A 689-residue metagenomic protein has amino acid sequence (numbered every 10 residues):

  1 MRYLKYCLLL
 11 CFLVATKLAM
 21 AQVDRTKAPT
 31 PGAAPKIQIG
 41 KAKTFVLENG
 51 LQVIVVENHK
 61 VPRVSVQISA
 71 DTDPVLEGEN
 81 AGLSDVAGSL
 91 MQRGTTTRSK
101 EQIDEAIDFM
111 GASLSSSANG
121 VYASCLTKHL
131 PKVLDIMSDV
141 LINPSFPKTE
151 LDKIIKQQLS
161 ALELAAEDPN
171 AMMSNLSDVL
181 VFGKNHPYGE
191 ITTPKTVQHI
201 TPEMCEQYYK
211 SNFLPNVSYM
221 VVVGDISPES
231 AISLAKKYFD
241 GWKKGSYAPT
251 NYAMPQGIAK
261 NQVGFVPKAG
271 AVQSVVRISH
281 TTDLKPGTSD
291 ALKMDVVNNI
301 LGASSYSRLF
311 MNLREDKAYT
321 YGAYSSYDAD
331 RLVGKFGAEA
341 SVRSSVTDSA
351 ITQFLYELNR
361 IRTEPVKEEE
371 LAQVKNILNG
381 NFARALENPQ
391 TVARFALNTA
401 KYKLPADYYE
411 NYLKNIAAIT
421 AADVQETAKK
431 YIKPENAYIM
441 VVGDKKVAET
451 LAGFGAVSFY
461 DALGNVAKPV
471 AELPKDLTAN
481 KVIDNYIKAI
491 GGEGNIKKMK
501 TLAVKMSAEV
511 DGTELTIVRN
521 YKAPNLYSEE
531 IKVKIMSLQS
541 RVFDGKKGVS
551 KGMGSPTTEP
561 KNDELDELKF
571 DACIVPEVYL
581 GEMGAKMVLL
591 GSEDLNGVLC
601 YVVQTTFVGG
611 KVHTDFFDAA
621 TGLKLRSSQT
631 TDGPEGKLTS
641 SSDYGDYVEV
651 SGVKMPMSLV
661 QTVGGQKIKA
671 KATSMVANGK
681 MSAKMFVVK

Functional and structural regions predicted by a protein language model:
R2, Q22-T26, A165-P215, Y238 (+4 more regions): Scaffold signal of the M16-like zinc-metallopeptidase fold and its non-catalytic homologs
Q22-P35, Y219-V221, A372-L477: C-terminal regions of mature proteins
V23-G32, Y219-L284, G443, A452-V470: An aromatic/glycine/proline-enriched structural segment found at the starts of mature extracellular/organellar domains
S65-T127, E167, P187-I191, A303-Y319 (+1 more regions): M16/MPP (pitrilysin/insulinase) zinc-metallopeptidase core fold and M16-derived inactive scaffolds
G94-T97, C125-I155, K285, D328-A385 (+1 more regions): M16/insulysin-pitrilysin zinc metalloprotease superfamily fold
P228, K532-S537, V598-V688: Gly/Pro-enriched, hydrophobic low-complexity segments that function as extracytoplasmic propeptides/linkers
R277-S279, L301-V342: A structural supersecondary motif
K481-P556, M583-D594: N-terminal mature ectodomain segment of secretory-pathway/periplasmic proteins
